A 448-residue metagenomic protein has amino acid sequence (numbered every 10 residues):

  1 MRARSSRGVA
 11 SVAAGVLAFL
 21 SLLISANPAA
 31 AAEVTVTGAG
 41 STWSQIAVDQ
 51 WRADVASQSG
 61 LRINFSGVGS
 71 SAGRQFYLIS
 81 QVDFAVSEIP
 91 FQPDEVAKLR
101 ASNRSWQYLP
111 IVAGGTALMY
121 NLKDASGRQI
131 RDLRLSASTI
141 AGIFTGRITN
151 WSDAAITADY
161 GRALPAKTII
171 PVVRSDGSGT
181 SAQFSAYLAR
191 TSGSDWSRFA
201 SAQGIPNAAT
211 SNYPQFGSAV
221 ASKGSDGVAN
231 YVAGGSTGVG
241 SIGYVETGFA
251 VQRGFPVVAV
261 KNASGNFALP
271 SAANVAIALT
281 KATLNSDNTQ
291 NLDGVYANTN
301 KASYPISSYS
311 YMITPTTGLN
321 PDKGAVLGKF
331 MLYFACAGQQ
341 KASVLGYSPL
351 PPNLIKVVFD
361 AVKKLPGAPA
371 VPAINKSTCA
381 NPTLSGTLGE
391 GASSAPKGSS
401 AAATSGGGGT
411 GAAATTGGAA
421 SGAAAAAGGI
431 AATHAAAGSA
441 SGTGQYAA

Functional and structural regions predicted by a protein language model:
M1-A31, A448: Secretory targeting and sorting signals
A31-G438, G444-Y446: Flexible loop/hinge segments at secondary-structure junctions
